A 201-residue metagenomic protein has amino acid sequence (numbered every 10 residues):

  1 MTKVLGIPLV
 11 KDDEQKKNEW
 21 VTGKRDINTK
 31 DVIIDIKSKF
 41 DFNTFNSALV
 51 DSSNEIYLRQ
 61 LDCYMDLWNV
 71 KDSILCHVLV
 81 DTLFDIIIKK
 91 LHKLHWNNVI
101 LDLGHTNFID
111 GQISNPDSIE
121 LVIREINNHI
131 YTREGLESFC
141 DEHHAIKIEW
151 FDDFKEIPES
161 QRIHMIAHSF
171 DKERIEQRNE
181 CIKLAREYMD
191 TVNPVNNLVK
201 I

Functional and structural regions predicted by a protein language model:
T2-I201: Accessory terminal regions of nucleic-acid processing enzymes
